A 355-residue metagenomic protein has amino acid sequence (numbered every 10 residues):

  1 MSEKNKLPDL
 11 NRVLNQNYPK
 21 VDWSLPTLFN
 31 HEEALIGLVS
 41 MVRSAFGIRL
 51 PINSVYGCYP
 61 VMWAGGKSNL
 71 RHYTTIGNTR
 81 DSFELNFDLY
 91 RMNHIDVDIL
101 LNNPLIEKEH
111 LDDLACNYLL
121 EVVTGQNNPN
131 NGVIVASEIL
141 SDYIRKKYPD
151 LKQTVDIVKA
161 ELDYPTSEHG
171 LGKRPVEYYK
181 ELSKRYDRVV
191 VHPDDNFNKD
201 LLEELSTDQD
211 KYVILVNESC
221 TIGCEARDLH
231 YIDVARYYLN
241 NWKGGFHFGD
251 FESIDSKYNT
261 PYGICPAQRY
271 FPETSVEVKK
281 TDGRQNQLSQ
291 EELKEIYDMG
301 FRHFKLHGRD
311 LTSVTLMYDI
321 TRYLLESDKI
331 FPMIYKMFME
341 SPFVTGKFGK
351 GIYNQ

Functional and structural regions predicted by a protein language model:
S2-R174, Y186-Q355: Active-site pocket-lining/capping segments in soluble small-molecule metabolic enzymes
Y179-R185: Acidic/polar active-site rim loop that often engages polyanionic ligands
